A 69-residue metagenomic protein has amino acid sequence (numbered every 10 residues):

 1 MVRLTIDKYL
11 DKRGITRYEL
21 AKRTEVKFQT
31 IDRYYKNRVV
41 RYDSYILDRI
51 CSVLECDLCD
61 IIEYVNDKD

Functional and structural regions predicted by a protein language model:
M1-I15: A short, Lys/Arg-rich alpha-helix, primarily the initiator
L10, A21, C51: The alpha-helix within a helix-turn-helix
L10, Y35, Y42, I46 (+1 more regions): DNA major-groove recognition helix of helix-turn-helix
I15-R33: Short alpha-helical DNA-recognition segment
K27, R38, V65-K68: The DNA-recognition helices of helix-turn-helix-type DNA-binding domains
R33, I62-D69: Short, charged recognition helix plus adjacent turn of helix-turn-helix-like nucleic-acid-binding domains
Y45-D60: DNA major-groove recognition helix of helix-turn-helix/homeodomain DNA-binding modules
